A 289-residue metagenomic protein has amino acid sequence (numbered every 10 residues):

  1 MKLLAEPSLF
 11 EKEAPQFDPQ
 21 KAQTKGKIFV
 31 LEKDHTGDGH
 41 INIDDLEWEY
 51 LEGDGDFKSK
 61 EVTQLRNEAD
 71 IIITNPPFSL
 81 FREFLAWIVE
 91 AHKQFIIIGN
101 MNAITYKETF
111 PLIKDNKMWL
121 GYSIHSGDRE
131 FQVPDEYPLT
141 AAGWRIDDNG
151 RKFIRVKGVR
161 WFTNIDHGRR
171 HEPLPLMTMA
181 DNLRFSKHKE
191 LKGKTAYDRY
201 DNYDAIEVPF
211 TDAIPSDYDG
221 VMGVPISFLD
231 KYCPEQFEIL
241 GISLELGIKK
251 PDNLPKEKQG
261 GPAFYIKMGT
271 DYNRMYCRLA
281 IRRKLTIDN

Functional and structural regions predicted by a protein language model:
M1-I73, P77-N289: Class I S-adenosyl-L-methionine-dependent methyltransferase catalytic core
